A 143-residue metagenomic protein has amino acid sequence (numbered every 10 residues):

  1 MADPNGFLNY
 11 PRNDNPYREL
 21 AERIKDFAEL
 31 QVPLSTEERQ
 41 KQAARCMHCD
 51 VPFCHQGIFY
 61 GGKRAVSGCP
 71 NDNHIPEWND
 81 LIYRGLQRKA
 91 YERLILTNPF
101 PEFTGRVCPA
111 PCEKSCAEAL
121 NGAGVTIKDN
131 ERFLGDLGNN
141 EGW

Functional and structural regions predicted by a protein language model:
M1-W143: Ferredoxin-type iron-sulfur electron-transfer modules and their immediate structural context
